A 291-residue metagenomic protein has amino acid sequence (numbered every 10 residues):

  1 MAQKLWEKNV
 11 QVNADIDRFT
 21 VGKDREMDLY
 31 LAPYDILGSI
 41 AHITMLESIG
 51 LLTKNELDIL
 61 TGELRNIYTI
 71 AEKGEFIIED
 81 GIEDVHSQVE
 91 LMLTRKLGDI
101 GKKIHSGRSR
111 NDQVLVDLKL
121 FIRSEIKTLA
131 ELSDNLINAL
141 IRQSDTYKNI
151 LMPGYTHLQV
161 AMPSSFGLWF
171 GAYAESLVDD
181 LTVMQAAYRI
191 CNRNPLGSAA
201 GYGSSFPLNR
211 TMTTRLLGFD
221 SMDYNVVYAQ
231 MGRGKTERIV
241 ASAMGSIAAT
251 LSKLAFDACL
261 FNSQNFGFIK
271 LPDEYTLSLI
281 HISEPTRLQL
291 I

Functional and structural regions predicted by a protein language model:
M1-G203, L208-T214, S221, R287: A helix-coil-helix interface module used to build multimeric assemblies and to scaffold catalytic/cofactor sites
D15, F266-T276: Flexible glycine/proline-rich, aromatic-decorated loop/lid segments
D112, D257, E284: Acidic active-site catalytic centers that drive phospho-/nucleotidyl reactions and related ester hydrolyses
S164, S278-L279: Short, surface-exposed loop/turn segments at secondary-structure boundaries that line and modulate
R210-G234: Active-site-adjacent "gating/activation" loops or surface patches in catalytic cores
T211-T214, K270-L271, L279: Fungal transcription factor middle regulatory core
R238-F268: Structured ligand/cofactor/substrate-binding pocket environments in proteins
I280-I291: Single conserved hydrophobic/aromatic residue that forms the stacking wall/gate of nucleotide- or nucleobase-binding
